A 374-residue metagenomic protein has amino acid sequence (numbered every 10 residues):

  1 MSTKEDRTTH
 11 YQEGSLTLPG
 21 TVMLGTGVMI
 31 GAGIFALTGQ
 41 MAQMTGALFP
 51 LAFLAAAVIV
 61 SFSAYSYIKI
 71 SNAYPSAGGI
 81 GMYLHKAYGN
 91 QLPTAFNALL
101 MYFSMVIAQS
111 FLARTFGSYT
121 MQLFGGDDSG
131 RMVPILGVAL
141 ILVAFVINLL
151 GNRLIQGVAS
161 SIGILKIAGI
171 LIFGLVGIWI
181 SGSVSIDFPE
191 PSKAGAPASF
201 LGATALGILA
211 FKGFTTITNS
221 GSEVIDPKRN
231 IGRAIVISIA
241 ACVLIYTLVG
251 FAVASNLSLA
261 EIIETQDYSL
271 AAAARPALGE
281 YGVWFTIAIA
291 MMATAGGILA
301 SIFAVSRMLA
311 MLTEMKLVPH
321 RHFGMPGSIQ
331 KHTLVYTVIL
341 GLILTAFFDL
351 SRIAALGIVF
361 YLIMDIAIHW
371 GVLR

Functional and structural regions predicted by a protein language model:
M1-L48, S61, Y65, F188-P191: Membrane-interface "cap" regions at the ends of multi-pass membrane proteins
T3-Q12, P50, D127-I135, S160-V283: Helix-loop-helix junctions that connect adjacent transmembrane segments in multi-pass membrane transporters
V22-M23, F49-L54, A95, P134-A139 (+5 more regions): Hydrophobic alpha-helical transmembrane segments
Q40-Q43, A52, F62-I141, F145-L149 (+4 more regions): Hydrophobic transmembrane alpha-helices that form the core helical bundles of multi-pass secondary transporters
M44-A47, Y74-A77, K86-P93, S222-N230 (+2 more regions): Juxtamembrane helix-boundary/capping and inter-helix hinge elements in multi-pass membrane proteins
L54, V58-F62, L99, F103-V106 (+8 more regions): Generic alpha-helical transmembrane segments of integral inner-membrane proteins, especially permease/transport modules
M82-N90, Q122-G126, V236-L299, L317-L350: TM-loop-TM module centered on a large, flexible mid-protein loop between adjacent transmembrane helices in multi-pass
A194, G324-K331, D365-R374: C-terminal membrane-solvent junction of multi-pass transporters and transport-like membrane proteins
